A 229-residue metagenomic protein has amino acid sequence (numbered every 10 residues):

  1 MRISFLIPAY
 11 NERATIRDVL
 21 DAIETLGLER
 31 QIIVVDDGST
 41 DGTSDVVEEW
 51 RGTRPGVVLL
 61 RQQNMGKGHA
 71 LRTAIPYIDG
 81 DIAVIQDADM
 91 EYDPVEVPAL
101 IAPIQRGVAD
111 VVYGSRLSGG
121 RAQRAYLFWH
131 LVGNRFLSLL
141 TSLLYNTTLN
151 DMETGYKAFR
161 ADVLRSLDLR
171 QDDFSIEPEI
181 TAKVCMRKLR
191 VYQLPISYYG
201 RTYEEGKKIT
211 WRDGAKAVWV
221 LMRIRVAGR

Functional and structural regions predicted by a protein language model:
R2-S4, Q31, E179: Cell-envelope/extracellular polymer assembly enzymes that use nucleotide-activated donors
A14-D18, D41-W50: Acidic helix N-cap motif at the loop->helix transition within catalytic regions of sugar-transfer enzymes
D21-R30: Short, acidic, metal-binding catalytic loop of nucleotide-sugar glycosyltransferases
R30-I33, S44-Y77: Conserved donor nucleotide-binding strand/loop of the catalytic core
D36-D45, M90: A conserved acidic beta->alpha catalytic loop
Q63-Y77, P94-F174, R201-V220: Acceptor/aglycone-binding surface of glycosyltransferases and processive sugar-polymer synthases
A83: Short aromatic/hydrophobic "clamp" motif used to bind/position activated sugar donors
T147-T148, L169-D172, T181-Y199: Catalytic donor-sugar/metal-binding loop of nucleotide-sugar-dependent glycosyltransferases
